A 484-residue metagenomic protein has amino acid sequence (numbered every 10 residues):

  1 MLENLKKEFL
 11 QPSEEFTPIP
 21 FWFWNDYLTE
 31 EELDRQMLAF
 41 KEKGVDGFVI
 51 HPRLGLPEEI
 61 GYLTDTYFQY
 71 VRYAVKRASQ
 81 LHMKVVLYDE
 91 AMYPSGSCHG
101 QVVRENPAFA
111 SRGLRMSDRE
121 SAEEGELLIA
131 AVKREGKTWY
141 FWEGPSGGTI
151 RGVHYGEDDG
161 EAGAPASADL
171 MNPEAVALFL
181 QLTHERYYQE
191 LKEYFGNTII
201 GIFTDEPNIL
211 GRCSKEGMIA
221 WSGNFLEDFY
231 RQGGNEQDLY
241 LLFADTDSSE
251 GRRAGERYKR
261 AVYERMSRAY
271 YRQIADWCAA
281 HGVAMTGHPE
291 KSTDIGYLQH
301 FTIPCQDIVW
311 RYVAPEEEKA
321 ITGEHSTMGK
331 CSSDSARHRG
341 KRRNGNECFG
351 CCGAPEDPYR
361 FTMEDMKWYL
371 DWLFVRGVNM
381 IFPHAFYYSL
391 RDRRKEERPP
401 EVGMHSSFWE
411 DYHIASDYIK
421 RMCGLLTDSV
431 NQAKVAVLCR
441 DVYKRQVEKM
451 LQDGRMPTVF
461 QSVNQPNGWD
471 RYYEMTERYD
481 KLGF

Functional and structural regions predicted by a protein language model:
M1-K7: Basic/polar N-terminal segments that are highly enriched at the extreme N-terminus, encompassing both cleavable
E8, P12-I19, T29-R35, G47-F48 (+6 more regions): Carbohydrate-binding surfaces of carbohydrate-active enzymes
W24-N25: Alpha-helical support elements that line or immediately flank enzyme active sites and cofactor-binding pockets
D34-E42: Extended, non-globular alpha-helical segments
H51-A177, Q181, K192-E193: Acidic/aromatic-lined carbohydrate-recognition and catalytic surfaces of CAZymes acting on diverse glycans
L182-R186: A Trp-anchored, charged/polar loop motif used as the substrate-binding/catalytic surface of acyl/ester-handling
